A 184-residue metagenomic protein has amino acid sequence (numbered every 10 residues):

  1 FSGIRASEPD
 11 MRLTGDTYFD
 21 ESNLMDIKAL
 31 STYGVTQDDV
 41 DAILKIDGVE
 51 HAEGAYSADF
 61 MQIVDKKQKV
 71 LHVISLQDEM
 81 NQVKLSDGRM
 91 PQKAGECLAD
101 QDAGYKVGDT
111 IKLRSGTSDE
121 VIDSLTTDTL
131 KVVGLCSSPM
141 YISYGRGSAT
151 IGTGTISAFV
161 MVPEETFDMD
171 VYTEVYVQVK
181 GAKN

Functional and structural regions predicted by a protein language model:
F1-N184: Membrane transport/envelope proteins' first extracytoplasmic loop
